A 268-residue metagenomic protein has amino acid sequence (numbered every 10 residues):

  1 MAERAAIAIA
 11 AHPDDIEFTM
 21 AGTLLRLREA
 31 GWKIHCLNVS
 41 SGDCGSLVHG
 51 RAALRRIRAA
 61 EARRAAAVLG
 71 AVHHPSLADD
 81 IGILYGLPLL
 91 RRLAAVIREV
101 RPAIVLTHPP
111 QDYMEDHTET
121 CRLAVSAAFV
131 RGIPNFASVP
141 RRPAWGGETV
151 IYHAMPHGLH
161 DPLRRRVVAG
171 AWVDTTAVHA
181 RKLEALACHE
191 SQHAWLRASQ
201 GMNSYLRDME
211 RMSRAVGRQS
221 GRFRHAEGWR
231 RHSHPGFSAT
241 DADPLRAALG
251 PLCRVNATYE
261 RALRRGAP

Functional and structural regions predicted by a protein language model:
M1-I9, Y85-P268: Metal-dependent de-N-acetylase/amidase catalytic core
M1-V100, V130, A242-A248, Y259-R265: Active-site rim/loop-helix segments in enzyme catalytic domains that contact anionic ligands
